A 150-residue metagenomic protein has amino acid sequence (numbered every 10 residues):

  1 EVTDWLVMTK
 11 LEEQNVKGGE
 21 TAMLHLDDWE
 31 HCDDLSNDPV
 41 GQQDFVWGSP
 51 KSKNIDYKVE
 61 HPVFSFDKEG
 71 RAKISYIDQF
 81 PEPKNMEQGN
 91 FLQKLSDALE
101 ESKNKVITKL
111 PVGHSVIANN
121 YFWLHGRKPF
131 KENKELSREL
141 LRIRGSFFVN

Functional and structural regions predicted by a protein language model:
E1-V112, I117-N150: Active-site environment of non-heme Fe oxygenases that use a 2-His-1-carboxylate facial triad
